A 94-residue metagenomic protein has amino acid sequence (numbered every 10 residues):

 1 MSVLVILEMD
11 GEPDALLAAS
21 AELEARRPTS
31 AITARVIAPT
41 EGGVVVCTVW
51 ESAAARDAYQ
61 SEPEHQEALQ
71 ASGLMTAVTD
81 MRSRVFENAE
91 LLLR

Functional and structural regions predicted by a protein language model:
M1-Q66, A71-R94: Short S/T/G/P-rich N-terminal loop/turn motif that feeds into the first structured element of a domain
